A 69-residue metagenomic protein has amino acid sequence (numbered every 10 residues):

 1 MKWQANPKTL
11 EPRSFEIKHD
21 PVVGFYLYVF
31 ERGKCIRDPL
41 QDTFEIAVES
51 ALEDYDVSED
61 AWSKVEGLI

Functional and structural regions predicted by a protein language model:
M1-L10, W62-I69: Negatively charged, low-complexity tracts enriched in Asp/Glu with abundant Ser/Thr
W3, T9, V29-G33, F44 (+1 more regions): Generic, low-specificity signal for short hydrophobic/alpha-helical stretches with a mild N-terminal bias, encompassing
P7-T9, H19, D54-D56: A generic structural signal for short, solvent-exposed coil/turn residues that cap or connect secondary-structure
L10-I36: Short aromatic-glycine-(Arg/Gly/Cys) micro-motifs in beta-strand/loop hairpins
V23-F25, V29, Q41, S50 (+1 more regions): Broad hydrophobic/π-residue packing in well-ordered secondary structure
I36, L40-S58: A short, charged, amphipathic alpha-helix used as a generic interaction element across diverse proteins
